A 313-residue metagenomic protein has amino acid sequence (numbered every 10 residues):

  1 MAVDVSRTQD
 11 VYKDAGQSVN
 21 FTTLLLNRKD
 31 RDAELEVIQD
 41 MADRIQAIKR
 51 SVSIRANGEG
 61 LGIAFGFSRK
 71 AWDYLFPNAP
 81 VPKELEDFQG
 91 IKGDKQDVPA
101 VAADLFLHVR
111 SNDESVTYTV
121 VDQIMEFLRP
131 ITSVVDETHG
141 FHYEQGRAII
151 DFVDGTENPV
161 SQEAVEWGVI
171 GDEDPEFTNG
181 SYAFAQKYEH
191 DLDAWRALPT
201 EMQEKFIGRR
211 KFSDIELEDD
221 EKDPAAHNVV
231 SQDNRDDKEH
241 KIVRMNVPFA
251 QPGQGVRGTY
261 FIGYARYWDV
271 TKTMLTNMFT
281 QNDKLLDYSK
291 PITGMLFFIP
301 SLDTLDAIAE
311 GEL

Functional and structural regions predicted by a protein language model:
M1-L313: Long, histidine/aromatic-enriched segments associated with O2/redox biology
